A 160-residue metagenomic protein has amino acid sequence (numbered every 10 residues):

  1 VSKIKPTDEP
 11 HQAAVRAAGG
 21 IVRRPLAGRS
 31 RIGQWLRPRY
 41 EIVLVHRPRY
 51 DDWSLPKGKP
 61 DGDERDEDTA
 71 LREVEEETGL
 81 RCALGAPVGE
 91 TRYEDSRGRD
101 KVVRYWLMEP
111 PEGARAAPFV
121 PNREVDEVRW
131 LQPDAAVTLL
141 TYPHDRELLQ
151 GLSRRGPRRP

Functional and structural regions predicted by a protein language model:
V1-Q34: Acidic, metal-coordinating catalytic segment for phosphate/diphosphate chemistry, firing primarily on the Nudix
G19, E41, E127: Conserved beta-strand and immediately adjacent loop positions that scaffold enzyme active sites
L36-R37, R99: Extracellular/periplasmic catalytic domains that process cell-envelope and extracellular macromolecules
V43-H46: Short, acidic/hydrophobic/Gly-rich beta-strand patch recurrent on exposed beta strands that often constitutes part
S54-P56: A short gly/proline-enriched turn/hairpin at secondary-structure junctions
G58-E147, G151: Unchanged
R154-P160: Short, charged, intrinsically disordered terminal tails
